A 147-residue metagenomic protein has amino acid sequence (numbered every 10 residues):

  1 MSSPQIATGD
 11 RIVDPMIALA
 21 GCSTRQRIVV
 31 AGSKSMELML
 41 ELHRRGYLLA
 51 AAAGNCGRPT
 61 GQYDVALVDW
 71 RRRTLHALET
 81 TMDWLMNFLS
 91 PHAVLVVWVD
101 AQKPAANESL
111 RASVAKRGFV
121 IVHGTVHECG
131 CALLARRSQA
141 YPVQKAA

Functional and structural regions predicted by a protein language model:
M1-R25: Class I SAM-dependent methyltransferase Rossmann-like catalytic core, especially the SAM/SAH-binding loop
R11, P15-M16, K34, M39-Q62: A short, well-structured beta->alpha microelement
S23-E37: Conserved class I S-adenosyl-L-methionine
S35-L38, D69-H76, A101-P104: Short acidic, S/G/P-rich loop/turn micro-motifs used as interaction or catalytic elements
N55-H76, T80-D83: A short acidic, Gly/Pro-enriched loop at the edge of an enzyme's catalytic core that lines a small-molecule cofactor
A77-V94, R111: A short glycine-rich, Lys/Arg-flanked "PGG" loop and its adjoining helix->strand segment in the class I
V97-V120: Conserved class I S-adenosyl-L-methionine
S113, R117-A147: Core SAM-dependent methyltransferase catalytic element
